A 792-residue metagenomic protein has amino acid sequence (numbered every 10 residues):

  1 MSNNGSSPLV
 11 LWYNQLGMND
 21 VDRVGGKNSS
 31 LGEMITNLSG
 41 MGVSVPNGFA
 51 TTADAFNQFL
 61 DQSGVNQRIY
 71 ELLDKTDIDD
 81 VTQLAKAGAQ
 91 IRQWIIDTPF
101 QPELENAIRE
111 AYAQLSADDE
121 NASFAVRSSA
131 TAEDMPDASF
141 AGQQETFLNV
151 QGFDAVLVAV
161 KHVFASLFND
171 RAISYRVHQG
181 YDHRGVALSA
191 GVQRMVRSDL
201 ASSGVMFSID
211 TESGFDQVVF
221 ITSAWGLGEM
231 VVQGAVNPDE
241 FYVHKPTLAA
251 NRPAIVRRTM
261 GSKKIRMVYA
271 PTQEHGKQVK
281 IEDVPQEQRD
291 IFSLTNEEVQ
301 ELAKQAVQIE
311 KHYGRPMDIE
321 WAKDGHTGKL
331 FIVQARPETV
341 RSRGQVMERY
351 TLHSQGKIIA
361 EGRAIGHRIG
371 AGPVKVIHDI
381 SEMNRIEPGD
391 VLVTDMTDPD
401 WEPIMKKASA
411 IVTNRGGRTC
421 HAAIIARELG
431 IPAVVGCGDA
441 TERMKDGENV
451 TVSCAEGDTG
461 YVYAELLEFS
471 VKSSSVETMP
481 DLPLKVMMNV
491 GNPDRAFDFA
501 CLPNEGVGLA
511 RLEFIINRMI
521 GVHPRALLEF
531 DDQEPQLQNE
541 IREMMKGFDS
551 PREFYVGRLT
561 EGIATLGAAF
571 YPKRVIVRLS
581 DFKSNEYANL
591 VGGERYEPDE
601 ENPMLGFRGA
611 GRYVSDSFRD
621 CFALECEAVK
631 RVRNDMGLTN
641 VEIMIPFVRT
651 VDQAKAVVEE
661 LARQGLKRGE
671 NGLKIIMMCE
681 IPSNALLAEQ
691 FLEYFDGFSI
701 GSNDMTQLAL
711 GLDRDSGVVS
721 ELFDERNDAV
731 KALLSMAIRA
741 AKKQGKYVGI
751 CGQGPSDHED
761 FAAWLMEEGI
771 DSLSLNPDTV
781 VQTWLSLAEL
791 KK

Functional and structural regions predicted by a protein language model:
M1-G191, L200, Q286-E297, L302 (+12 more regions): N-terminal beta-alpha lobe that positions the nucleotide/phosphoryl donor in ATP/NTP-coupled carboxylate activation
M18-D20, T51, A55-F56, R92-I96 (+5 more regions): Conserved short loop/turn motifs at secondary-structure junctions
G42-S44, S123-A125, E145, S189-A190 (+21 more regions): Structural motif
N66, H326, E338-R343, M347 (+4 more regions): Acidic, glycine-rich flexible loop/linker segments
Y112, E120-A125, A130-F140, Q144-L148 (+4 more regions): Conserved alpha/beta-domain cores
A141-S174, S198-Q273, V333-R363, K407-N414 (+5 more regions): Extended active-site and interfacial segments that coordinate phosphate-rich ligands in large catalytic machineries
G142, G314-T339: Conserved metal-phosphate-binding beta-hairpin within the catalytic cores of diverse ATP-dependent phosphoryl-transfer
V218-D318, K323-D324, R363-G370, P388 (+6 more regions): Conserved catalytic alpha/beta cores of large enzymes that bind or transform nucleotide phosphates and polynucleotides
